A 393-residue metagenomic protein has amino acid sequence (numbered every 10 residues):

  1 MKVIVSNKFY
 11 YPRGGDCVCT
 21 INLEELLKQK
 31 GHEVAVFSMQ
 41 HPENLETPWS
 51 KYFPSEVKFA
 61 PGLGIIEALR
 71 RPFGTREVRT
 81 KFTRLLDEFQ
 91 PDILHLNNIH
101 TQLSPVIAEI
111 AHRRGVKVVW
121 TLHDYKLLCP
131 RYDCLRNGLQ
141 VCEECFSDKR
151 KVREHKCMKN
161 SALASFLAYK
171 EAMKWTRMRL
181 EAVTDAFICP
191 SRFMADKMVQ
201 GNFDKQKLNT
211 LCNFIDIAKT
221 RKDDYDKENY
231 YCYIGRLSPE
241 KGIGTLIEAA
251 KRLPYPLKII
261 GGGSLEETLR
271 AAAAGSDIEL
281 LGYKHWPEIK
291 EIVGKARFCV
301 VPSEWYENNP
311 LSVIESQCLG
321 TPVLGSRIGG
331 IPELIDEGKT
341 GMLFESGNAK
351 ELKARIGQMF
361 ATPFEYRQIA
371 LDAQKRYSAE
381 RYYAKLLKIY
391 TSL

Functional and structural regions predicted by a protein language model:
N7, Y11-R13, E25-R76, T80-F89: N-terminal strand-loop element at the rim of the active site of nucleotide-sugar-dependent glycosyltransferases
L127, F146-T220: Donor nucleotide-sugar binding/catalytic pocket of nucleotide-sugar-dependent glycosyltransferases
I188, K219, D223-P254: Conserved donor-binding/catalytic core segment of Leloir-type glycosyltransferases
E267-E291: Nucleotide-activated donor-binding/catalytic signature segment of Leloir-type glycosyltransferases, i.e., the conserved
V313-I314, I328-G338, M342-L343: Short acidic/histidine- and often glycine-rich active-site loop of Leloir-type glycosyltransferases that engages
P322-G325: Short hydrophobic beta-strand element within catalytic cores of glycosyltransferases and related nucleotide-activated
E337-G338, M342-A349, G357-P363: Conserved acidic donor-binding segment of nucleotide-sugar-dependent glycosyltransferases
A361-T391: A charged, aromatic-enriched C-terminal amphipathic alpha-helix characteristic of glycosyltransferases across folds
